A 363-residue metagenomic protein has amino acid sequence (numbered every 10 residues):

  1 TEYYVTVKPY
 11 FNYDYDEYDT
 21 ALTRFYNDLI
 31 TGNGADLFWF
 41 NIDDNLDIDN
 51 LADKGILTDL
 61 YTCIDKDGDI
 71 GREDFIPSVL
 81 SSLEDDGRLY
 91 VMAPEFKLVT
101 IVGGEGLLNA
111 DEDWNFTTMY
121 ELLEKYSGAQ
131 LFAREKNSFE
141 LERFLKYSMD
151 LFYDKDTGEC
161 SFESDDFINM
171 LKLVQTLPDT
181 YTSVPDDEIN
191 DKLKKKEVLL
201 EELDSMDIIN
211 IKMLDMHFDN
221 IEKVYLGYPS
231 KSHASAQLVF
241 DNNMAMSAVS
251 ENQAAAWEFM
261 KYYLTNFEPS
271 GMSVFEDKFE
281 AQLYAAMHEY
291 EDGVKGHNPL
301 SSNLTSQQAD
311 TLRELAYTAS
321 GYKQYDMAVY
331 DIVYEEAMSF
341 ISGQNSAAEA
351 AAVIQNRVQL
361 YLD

Functional and structural regions predicted by a protein language model:
T1-D47, A348-D363: Conserved N-terminal structural module of periplasmic/extracytoplasmic solute-binding proteins
Y18-G34, F38, I42-N50, E121-K125 (+4 more regions): Short helices/loops that flank or line small-molecule/ion binding pockets
F40-T100, N220-P229: Hinge/lid segment of periplasmic solute-binding proteins
Y61-D74, D150-M170, S230-S235, G343: Short, solvent-exposed loop/beta-turn-alpha elements that line the ligand-binding surface or hinge of extracytoplasmic
S81, D86-P94, V99, T117-K172 (+1 more regions): Extracytoplasmic/periplasmic solute-binding protein
D156-D187, V224-L226: Glycine-centered hinge/linker elements that transmit conformational signals in sensory and ligand-binding systems
D215-A286, A316-Y317: Extracytoplasmic/periplasmic substrate-recognition and gating elements
L238, V294-L362: C-terminal capping/gating helix-and-loop segments adjacent to ligand/active sites or protein-protein/ligand interfaces
